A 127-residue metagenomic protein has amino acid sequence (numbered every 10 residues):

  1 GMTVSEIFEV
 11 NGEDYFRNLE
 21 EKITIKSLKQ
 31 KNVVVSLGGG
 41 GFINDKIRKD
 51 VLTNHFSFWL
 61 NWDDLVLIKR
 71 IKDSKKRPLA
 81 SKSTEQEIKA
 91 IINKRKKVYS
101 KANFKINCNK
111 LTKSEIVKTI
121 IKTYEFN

Functional and structural regions predicted by a protein language model:
G1-L52, R77, E85: ATP-dependent small-molecule kinase phosphotransfer cores that center on conserved nucleotide phosphate-binding segments
Y15-K22, A90, K94-K97, K101: A non-catalytic, amphipathic alpha-helix used as a structural packing/dimerization or gating element in enzyme scaffolds
L37, L60, C108: Catalytic metal- and UDP-sugar-binding loop of GT-A-like glycosyltransferases, i.e., residues flanking the conserved
G39-F42, D63-L65, L111: Short glycine-rich anion-binding loops that position phosphate/pyrophosphate groups of nucleotides and phosphorylated
K46-K49, K69-D73, K118-T119: Short amphipathic alpha-helical segments
N54-K97: A glycine- and Lys/Arg-enriched "phosphate-lid" helix/loop adjacent to the NTP-binding pocket of small-molecule kinases
F56, N93-N127: NTP-dependent small-molecule kinase module
